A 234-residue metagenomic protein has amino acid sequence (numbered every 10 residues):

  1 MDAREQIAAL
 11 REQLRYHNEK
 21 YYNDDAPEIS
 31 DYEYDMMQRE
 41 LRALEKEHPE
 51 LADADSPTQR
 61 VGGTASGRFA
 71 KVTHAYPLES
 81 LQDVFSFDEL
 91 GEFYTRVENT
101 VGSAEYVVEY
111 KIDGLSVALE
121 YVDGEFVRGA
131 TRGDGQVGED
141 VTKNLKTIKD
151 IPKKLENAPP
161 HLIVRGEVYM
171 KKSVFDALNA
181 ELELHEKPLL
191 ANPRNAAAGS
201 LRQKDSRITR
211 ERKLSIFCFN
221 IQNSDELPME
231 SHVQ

Functional and structural regions predicted by a protein language model:
M1-Q234: RNA/tRNA-interacting regions in translation and RNA-turnover enzymes
